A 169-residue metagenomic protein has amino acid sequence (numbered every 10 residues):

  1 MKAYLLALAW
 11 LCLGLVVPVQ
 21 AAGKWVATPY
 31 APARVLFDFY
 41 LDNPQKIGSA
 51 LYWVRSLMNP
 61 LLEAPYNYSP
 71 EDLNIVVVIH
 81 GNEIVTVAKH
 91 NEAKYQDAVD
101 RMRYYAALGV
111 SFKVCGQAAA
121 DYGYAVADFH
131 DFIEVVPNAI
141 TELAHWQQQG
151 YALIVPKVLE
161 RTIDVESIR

Functional and structural regions predicted by a protein language model:
M1-L6: Bacterial N-terminal signal peptides that target proteins for export
A7-L15: Bacterial N-terminal signal peptides
V16-A21: Sec/Tat signal peptide C-region and signal peptidase I cleavage site
T28-D42, I79-I84: Acidic/histidine-rich, surface-exposed loop or edge segments in extracytoplasmic proteins
V35-D38, V76-I79, S111-V114, I154-V155: Structural recognition of the beta-strand scaffold that forms the well-ordered cores of secreted hydrolase catalytic
S49-Y68: Histidine-anchored nucleotide/phosphate-binding helix
Y68-V87: Acidic helix-start/capping segments at beta-turn-to-alpha-helix junctions
A88-R169: A cross-taxonomic marker for long C-terminal extensions/tails that follow the last structured domain
